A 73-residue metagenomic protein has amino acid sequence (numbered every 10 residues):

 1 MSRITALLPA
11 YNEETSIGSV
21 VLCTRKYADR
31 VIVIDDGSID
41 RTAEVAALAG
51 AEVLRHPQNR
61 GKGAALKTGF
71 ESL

Functional and structural regions predicted by a protein language model:
M1-L73: Structured catalytic core of nucleotide-sugar glycosyltransferases
